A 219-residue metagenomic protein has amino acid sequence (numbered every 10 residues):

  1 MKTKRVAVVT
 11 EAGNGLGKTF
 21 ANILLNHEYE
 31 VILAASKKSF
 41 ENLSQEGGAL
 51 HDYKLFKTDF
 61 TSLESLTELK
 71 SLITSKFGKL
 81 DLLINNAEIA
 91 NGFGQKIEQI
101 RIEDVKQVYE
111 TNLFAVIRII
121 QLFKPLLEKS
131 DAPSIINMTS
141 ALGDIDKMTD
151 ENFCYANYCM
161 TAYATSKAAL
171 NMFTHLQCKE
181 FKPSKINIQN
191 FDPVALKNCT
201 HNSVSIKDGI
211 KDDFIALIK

Functional and structural regions predicted by a protein language model:
G13, G17-N22: N-terminal Rossmann NAD(P)H-binding glycine-rich loop of SDR-like oxidoreductase domains
H27-N42: Conserved glycine-rich Rossmann-like NAD(P)H-binding loop of the short-chain dehydrogenase/reductase
G48-E64: Rossmann-fold cofactor-recognition segment
L72-N85, N91-F93, R101: A glycine-rich helix->loop->beta "capping" turn within Rossmann-like NAD(P)(H)-dependent oxidoreductase domains
I84, I119-F123, L127, F173-T174: Hydrophobic positions on the long internal alpha-helix of Rossmann-like NAD(P)-dependent oxidoreductase domains
I89, F93-V108, E128, A132-K182: Catalytic loop of short-chain dehydrogenase/reductase
A168, K179, P183, N190-K219: C-terminal helical subdomain
